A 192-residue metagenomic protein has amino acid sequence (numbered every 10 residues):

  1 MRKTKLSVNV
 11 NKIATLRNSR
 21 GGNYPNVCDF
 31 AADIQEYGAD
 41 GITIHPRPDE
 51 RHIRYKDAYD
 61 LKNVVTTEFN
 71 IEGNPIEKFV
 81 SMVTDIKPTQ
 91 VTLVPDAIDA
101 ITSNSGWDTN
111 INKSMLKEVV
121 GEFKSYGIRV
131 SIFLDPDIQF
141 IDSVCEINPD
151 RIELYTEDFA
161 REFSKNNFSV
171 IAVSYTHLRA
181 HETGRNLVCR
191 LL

Functional and structural regions predicted by a protein language model:
M1-F69, I76-K78, T84-I86: Conserved N-terminal beta1-alpha1 strand-loop-helix module at the mouth
L6-V10, I42-I44, F69-I71, V91-L93 (+3 more regions): Hydrophobic faces of well-ordered beta-strands that scaffold small-molecule active sites in alpha/beta enzyme cores
N11-I13, R47-D49, E72-I76, D96-I98 (+3 more regions): Active-site beta-loop-alpha junctions enriched in small/polar residues
P25-G41, M82-I98, D137-D158: Alpha/beta enzyme core
Q35, Y59-N63, K117-S125, C145 (+1 more regions): Surface-exposed amphipathic alpha-helices with a cationic face
P48-L61, E77-F79, A100-E118, Q139-F140 (+1 more regions): Active-site-adjacent beta->alpha loops and helix N-cap segments on the catalytic face of soluble alpha/beta enzymes
F69-T109: Glycine/small-residue-rich loop that forms an oxyanion/phosphate-binding "nest" at active or ligand-binding sites
H177-A180, G184-L192: Single conserved hydrophobic/aromatic residue that forms the stacking wall/gate of nucleotide- or nucleobase-binding
